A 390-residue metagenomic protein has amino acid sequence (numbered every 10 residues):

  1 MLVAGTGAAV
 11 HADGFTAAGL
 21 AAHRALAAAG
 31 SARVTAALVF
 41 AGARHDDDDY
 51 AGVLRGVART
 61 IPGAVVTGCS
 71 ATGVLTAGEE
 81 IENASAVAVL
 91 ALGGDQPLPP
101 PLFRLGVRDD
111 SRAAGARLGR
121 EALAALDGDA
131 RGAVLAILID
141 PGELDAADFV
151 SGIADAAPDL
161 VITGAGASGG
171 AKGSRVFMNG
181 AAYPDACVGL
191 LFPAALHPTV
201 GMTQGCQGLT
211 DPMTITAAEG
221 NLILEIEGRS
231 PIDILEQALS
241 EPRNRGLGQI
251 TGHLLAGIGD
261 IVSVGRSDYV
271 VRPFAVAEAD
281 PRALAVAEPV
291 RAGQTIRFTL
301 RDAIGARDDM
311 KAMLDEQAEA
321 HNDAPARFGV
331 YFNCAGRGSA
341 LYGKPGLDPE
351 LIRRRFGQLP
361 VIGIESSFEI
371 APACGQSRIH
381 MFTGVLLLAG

Functional and structural regions predicted by a protein language model:
M1-A58, G63-Y342, G346-L359, I364-G390: Small-residue-enriched flexible segments
